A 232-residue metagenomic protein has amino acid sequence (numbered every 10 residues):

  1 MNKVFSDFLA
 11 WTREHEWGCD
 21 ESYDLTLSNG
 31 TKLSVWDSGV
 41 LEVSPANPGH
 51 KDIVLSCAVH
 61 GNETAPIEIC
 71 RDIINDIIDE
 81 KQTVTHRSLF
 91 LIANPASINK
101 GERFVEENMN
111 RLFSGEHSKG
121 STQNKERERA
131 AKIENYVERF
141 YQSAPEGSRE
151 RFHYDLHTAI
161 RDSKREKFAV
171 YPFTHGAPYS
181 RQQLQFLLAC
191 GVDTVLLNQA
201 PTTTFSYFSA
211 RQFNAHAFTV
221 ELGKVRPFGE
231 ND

Functional and structural regions predicted by a protein language model:
M1-D232: Structured catalytic-domain cores with a bias toward divalent-metal coordination
